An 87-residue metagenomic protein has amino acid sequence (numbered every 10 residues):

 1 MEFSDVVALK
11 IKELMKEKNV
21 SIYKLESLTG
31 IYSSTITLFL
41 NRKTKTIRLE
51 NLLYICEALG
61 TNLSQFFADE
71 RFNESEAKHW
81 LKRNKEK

Functional and structural regions predicted by a protein language model:
M1-S21: A short, Lys/Arg-rich alpha-helix, primarily the initiator
M15, E26, C56: The alpha-helix within a helix-turn-helix
K16, G30, N41, R71: Residue-level detection of the helix-turn-helix DNA-binding "recognition helix"
N19-L38: Short alpha-helical DNA-recognition segment
L38, F67-K87: Short, charged recognition helix plus adjacent turn of helix-turn-helix-like nucleic-acid-binding domains
K43-Y54: Short, basic-rich loop-to-helix N-cap that marks the start of a DNA-contacting helix
